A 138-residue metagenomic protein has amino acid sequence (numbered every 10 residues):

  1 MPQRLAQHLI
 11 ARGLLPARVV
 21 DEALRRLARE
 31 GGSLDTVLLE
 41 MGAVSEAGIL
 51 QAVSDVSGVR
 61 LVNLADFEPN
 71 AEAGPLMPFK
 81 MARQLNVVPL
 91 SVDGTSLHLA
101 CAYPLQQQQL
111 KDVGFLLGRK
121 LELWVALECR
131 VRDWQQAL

Functional and structural regions predicted by a protein language model:
M1-G32, M41-V56: An alpha-helical, amphipathic repeat domain used for nucleic-acid recognition, typified by the mTERF helical solenoid
A11, D35-L121, V131, Q135-A137: Polyanionic, low-complexity intrinsically disordered segments
